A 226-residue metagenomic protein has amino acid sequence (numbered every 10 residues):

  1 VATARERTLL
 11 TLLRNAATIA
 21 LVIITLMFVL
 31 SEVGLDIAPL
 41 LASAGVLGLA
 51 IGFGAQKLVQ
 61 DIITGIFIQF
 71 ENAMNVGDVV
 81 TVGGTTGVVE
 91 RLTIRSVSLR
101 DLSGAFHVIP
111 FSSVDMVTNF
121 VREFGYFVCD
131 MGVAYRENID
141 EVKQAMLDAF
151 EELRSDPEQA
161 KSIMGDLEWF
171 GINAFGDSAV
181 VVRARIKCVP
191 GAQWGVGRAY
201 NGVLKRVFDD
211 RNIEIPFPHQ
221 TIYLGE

Functional and structural regions predicted by a protein language model:
V1-F53, F67: Hydrophobic alpha-helical transmembrane segments and their immediate juxtamembrane helical boundaries in integral
T18, T25-L26, S31-V33, P39 (+3 more regions): Soluble accessory domains appended to multi-pass membrane transport proteins
A44, Q56, Q60-I63: Membrane-embedded alpha-helices of multi-pass transport/permease systems
I51, V133, E137, L147 (+1 more regions): Solvent-exposed, non-transmembrane regulatory segments of membrane-associated proteins
V59-I62, P110, V142, V196 (+1 more regions): Hydrophobic side chains in well-ordered alpha-helices
